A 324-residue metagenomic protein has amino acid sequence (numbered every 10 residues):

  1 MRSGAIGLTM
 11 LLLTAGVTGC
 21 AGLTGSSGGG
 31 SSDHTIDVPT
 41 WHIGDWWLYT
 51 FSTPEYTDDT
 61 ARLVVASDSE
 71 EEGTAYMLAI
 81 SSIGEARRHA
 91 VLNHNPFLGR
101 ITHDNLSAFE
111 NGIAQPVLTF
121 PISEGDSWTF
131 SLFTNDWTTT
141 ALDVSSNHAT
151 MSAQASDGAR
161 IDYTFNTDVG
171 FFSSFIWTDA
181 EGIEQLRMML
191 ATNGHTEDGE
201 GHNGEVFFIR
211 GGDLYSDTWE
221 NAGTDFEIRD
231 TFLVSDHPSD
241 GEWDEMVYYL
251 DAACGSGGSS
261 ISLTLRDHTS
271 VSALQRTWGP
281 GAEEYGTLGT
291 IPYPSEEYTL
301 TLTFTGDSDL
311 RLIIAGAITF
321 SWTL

Functional and structural regions predicted by a protein language model:
M1-Y49, G170, G199-F208, L263 (+2 more regions): Secretory targeting signatures
G30-R87, N105-T218: Acidic, serine/threonine-rich low-complexity disordered tracts
L214-D240: Short beta-strands within extracellular/lumenal beta-sheet-rich domains
H237-Y249, S295-E297: Extended extracellular/luminal ectodomain segments enriched in beta-structured repeat modules
S239, W278-S295: Beta-sandwich interaction modules
G257-A273: Short, surface-exposed beta-strand/strand-loop-strand elements in extracellular ectodomains
S259-I261, G306-F320: Edge beta-strands of jelly-roll/beta-sandwich modules across compartments, strongly enriched in secreted/luminal
G289-D309: Noncatalytic modules at the cell exterior or secretory-pathway interfaces, chiefly beta-strand-rich lectin/adhesion
